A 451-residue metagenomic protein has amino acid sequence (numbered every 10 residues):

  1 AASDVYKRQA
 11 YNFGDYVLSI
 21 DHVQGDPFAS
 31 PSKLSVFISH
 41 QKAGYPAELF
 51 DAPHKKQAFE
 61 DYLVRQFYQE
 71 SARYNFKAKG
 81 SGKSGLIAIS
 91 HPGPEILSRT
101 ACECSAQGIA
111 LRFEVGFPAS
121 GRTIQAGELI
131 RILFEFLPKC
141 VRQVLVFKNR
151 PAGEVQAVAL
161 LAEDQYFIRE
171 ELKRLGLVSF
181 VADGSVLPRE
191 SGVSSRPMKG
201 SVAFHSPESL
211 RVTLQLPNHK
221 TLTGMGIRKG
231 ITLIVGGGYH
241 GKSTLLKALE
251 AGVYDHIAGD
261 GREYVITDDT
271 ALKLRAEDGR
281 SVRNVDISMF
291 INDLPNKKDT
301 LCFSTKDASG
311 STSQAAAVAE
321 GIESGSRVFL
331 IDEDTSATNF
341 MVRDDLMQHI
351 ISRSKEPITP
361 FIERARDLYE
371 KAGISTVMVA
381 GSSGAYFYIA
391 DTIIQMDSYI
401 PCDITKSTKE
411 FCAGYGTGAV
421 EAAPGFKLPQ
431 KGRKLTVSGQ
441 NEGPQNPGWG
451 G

Functional and structural regions predicted by a protein language model:
A2-Y6: Short, small-residue-biased leader/transition segments that mark boundaries at the very start of proteins
A10-S191: Long, basic/Gly/Ser/Thr-rich N-terminal segments that mediate initial subcellular attachment or targeting
E190-T221: N-terminal pre-Walker A segment at the start of P-loop NTPase domains
T223-E250: Glycine-rich phosphate-binding P-loop
G252-M289: AAA+/P-loop NTPase substrate/partner-engagement loops
L294-S311, D344-I358: Flexible beta-alpha connector loops of hexameric P-loop NTPases
G321-A365, Y369-E370, S382-Y388, T392-K409: Conserved P-loop NTPase nucleotide-binding/switch module
Q395-G451: Conserved P-loop NTPase
